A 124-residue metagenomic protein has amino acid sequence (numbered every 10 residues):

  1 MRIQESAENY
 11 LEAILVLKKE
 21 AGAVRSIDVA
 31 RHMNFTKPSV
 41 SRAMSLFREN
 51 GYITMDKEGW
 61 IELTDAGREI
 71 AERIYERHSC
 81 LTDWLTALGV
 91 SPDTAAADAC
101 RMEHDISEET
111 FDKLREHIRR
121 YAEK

Functional and structural regions predicted by a protein language model:
R2-F35: N-terminal helix-turn-helix DNA-binding core of bacterial DNA-binding proteins
A21-G22, E76, A87: Helix-turn-helix/winged-helix DNA-binding modules
S26-K57: Canonical helix-turn-helix DNA-binding module
H32, I70, A87: Residues within the alpha-helical elements of helix-turn-helix
T36, G89-D93: Helix N-cap / loop-to-helix initiation motif
G59-R77: Basic, amphipathic "hinge/linker" alpha-helix immediately C-terminal to the N-terminal HTH DNA-binding motif
H78-C80, A96: A generic alpha-helix surface/boundary motif
A97-K124: C-terminal regulatory/oligomerization modules of transcriptional regulators
